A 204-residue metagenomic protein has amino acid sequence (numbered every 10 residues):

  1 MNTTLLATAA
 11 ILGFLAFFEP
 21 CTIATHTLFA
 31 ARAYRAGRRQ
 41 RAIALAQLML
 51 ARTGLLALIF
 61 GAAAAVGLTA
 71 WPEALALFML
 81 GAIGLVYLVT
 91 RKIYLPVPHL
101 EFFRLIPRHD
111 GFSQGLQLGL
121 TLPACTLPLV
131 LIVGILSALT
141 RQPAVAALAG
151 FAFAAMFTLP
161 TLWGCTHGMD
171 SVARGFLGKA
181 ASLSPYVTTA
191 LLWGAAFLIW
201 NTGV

Functional and structural regions predicted by a protein language model:
M1-E19, A42, F103-L122, R141-A155: Small-residue-enriched transmembrane helix starts and helix-helix packing motifs in multi-pass inner-membrane proteins
M1-T3, L68-A124, G168-V187, V204: Alpha-helical multi-pass membrane helix bundles of inner-membrane/thylakoid proteins, especially permease cores
L5-F60, L131-T140: Juxtamembrane transmembrane-helix termini in multi-pass membrane transport proteins
E19-F29, G84-V97, T158-G168: Membrane-water interface of transmembrane alpha-helices
P20-R39, A70, F102-G115, R141-V145 (+1 more regions): Hydrophobic, membrane-facing alpha-helical anchors
A31-Y34, L55-M79, S137-A147, L159-V204: Transmembrane-helix boundary and interhelical-loop signature of multi-pass inner-membrane proteins
L95, C125-L131, A144: Short, structured loop/turn "capping" segments at alpha-beta junctions
